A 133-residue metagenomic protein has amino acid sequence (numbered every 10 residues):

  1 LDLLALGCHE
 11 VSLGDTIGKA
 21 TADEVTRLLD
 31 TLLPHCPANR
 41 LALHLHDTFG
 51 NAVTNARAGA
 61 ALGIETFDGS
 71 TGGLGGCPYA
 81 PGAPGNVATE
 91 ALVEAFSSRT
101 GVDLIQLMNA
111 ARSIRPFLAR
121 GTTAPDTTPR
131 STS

Functional and structural regions predicted by a protein language model:
L1-S133: Catalytic cores and adjacent flexible loops of soluble metabolic enzymes that perform enolate/carbanion chemistry on
